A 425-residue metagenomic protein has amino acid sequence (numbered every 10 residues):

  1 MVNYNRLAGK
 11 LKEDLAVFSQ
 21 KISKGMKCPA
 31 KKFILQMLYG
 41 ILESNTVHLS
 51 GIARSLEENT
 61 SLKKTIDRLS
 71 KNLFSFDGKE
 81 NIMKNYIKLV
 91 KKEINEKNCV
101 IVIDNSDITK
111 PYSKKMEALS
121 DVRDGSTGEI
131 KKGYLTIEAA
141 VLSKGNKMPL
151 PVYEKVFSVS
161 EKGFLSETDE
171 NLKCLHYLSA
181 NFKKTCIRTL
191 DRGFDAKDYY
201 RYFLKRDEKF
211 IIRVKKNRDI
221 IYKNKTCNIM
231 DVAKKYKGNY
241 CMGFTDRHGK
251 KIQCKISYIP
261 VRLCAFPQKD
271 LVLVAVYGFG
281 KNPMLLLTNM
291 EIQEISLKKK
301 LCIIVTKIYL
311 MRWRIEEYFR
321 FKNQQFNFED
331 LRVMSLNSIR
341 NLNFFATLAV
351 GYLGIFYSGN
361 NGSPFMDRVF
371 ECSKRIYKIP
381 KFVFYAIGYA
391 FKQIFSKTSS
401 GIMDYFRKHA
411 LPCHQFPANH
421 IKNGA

Functional and structural regions predicted by a protein language model:
M1-T46, K97, Y112-K114, L142-A425: Single, function-defining residue in the core of a domain
V2, K24, G51, S61 (+1 more regions): Noncatalytic, typically N-terminal accessory segments of nucleic acid-processing enzymes and closely related
L35, L49-S50, D67: Short amphipathic alpha-helical segments
L38, I66-N146, K255-R262: Active-site-proximal, Lys/Arg-enriched surface segment that forms a nucleic-acid-binding/basic interface patch
S44-R54: Short, charged amphipathic recognition helices of the HTH superfamily and cognate SANT/SANTA-like modules
I52, E80-N81, Y357, G362: Non-heme di-metal
S55-R68: Short, basic interhelical loop/turn and adjoining N-cap of the next helix at nucleic-acid- or acidic-partner-contacting
